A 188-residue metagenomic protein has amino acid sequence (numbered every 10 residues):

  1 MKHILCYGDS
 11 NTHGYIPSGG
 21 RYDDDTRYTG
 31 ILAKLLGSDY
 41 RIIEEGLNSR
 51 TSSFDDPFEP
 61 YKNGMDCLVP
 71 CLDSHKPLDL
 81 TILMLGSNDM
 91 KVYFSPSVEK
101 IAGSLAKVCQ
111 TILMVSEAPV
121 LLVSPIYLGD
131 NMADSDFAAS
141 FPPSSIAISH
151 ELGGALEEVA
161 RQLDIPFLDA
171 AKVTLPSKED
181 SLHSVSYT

Functional and structural regions predicted by a protein language model:
M1-P60, P70-P77, T81, A155 (+2 more regions): Serine-esterase "nucleophile elbow" of acetyl-processing enzymes
S38, K62-Y187: Alpha-helical cap/lid subdomain in secreted, periplasmic, or secretory-pathway luminal O-acyl-processing enzymes
